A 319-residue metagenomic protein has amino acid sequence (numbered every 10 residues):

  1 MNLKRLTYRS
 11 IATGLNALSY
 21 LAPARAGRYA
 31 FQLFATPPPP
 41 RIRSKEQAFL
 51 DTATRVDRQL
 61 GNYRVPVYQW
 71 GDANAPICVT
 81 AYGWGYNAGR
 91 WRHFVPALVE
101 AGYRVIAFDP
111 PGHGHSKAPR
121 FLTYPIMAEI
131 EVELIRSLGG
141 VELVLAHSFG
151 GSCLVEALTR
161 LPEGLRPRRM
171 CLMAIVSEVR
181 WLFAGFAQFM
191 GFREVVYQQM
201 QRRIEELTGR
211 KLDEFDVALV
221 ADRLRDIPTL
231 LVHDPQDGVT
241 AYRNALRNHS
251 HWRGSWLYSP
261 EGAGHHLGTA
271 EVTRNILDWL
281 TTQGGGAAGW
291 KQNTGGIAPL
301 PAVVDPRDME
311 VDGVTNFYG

Functional and structural regions predicted by a protein language model:
N2-R58: An N-terminal hydrophobic leader/cap segment in hydrolases
A88, V95-K117: Conserved alpha/beta-hydrolase
F121-E142: Alpha/beta-hydrolase active-site loop
L145-L154: Gly/Ala-rich beta-loop-alpha elbow adjacent to hydrolase catalytic centers
R160-R210: Hydrolase active-site cap/lid region
L224-R225, L230-H233, D237: Short beta-strand/loop motif that positions the catalytic acidic residue of the alpha/beta-hydrolase fold
G238-N244, G268: Conserved alpha/beta-hydrolase "acid-adjacent" motif
A263-N275, G289-R307, V314-Y318: Catalytic histidine-centered segment of alpha/beta-hydrolase-like enzymes
